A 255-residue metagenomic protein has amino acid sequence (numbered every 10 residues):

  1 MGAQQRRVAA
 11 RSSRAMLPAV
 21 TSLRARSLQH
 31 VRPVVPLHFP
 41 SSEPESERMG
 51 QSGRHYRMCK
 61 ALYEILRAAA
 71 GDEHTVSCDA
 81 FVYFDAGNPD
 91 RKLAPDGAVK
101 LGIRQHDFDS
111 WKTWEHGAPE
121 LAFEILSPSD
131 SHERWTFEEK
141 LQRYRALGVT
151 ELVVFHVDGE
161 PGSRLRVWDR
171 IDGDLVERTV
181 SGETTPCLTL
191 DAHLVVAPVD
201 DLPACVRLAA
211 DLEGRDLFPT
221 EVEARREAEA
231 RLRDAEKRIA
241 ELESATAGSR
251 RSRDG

Functional and structural regions predicted by a protein language model:
G2-Q51, Y56, E64-I65, V82-P95 (+2 more regions): C-terminal interaction segment
A70-D72, H116-G117: A short, polar/charged loop/turn motif at coil->beta-strand junctions and beta-hairpin connectors
G71-D85: A short acidic/basic microdomain associated with nuclease active sites
V76-S77, V153-H156: A structural signal for short, well-ordered beta-strand segments and their strand-loop junctions that often border
T150: Short acidic/polar active-site loop segments enriched in Thr and Asp
